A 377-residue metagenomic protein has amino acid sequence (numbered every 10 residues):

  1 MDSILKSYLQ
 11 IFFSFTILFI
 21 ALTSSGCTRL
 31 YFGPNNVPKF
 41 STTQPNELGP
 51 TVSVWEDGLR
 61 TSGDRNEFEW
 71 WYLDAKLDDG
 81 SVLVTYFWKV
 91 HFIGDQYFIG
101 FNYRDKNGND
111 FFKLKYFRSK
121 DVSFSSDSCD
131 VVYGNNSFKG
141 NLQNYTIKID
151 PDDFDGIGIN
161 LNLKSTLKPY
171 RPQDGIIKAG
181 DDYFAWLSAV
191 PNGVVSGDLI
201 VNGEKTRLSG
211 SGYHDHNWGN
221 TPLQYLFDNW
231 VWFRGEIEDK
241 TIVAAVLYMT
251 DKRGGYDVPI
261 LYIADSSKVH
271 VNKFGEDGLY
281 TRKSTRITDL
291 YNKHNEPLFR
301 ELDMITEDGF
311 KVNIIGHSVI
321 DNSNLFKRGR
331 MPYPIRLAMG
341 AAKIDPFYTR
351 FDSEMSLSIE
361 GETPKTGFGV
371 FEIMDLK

Functional and structural regions predicted by a protein language model:
D2-F13: Bacterial N-terminal signal peptides that target proteins for export
F12-T23: Bacterial N-terminal signal peptides
T28-K377: Structured soluble/peripheral alpha/beta segments that form catalytic or ligand/cofactor-binding pockets
